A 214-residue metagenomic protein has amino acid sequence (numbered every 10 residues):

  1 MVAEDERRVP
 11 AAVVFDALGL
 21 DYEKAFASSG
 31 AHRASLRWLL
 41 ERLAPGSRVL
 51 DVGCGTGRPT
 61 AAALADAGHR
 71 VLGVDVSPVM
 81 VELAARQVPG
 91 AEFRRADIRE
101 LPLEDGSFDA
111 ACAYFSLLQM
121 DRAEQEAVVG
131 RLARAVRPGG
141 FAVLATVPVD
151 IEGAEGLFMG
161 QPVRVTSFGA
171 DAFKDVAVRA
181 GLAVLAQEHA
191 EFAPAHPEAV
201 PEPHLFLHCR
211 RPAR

Functional and structural regions predicted by a protein language model:
V2-P45, D150: Conserved class I S-adenosyl-L-methionine
L50, T56-E100: Class I SAM-dependent methyltransferase SAM/SAH-binding core
R99-A111: A short acidic, Gly/Pro-enriched loop at the edge of an enzyme's catalytic core that lines a small-molecule cofactor
E126-P138: A short glycine-rich, Lys/Arg-flanked "PGG" loop and its adjoining helix->strand segment in the class I
G139-T146: Conserved beta-strand signature within the Rossmann-like core of class I S-adenosyl-L-methionine
V147-R164: Short, glycine-/aromatic-enriched active-site segment of Class I SAM-dependent methyltransferases
V165-G181: Short alpha-helix
A193-R214: Core SAM-dependent methyltransferase catalytic element
